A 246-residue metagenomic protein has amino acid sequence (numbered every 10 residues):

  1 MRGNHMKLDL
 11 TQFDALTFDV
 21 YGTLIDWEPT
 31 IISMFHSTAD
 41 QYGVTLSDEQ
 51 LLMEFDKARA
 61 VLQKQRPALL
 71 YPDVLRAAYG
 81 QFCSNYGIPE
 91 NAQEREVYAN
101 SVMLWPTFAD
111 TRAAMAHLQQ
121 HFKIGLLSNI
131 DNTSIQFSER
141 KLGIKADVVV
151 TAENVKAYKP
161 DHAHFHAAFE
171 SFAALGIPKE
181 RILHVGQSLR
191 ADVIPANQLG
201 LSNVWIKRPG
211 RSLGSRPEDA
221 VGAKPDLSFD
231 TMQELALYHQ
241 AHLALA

Functional and structural regions predicted by a protein language model:
R2-F13, S47-E49, E90, R112 (+2 more regions): Asp-based, Mg2+/Mn2+-dependent phosphohydrolase catalytic module
L8-A109, Q120: N-terminal helical cap/lid subdomain that shapes the substrate entry/recognition surface in HAD-like hydrolases
